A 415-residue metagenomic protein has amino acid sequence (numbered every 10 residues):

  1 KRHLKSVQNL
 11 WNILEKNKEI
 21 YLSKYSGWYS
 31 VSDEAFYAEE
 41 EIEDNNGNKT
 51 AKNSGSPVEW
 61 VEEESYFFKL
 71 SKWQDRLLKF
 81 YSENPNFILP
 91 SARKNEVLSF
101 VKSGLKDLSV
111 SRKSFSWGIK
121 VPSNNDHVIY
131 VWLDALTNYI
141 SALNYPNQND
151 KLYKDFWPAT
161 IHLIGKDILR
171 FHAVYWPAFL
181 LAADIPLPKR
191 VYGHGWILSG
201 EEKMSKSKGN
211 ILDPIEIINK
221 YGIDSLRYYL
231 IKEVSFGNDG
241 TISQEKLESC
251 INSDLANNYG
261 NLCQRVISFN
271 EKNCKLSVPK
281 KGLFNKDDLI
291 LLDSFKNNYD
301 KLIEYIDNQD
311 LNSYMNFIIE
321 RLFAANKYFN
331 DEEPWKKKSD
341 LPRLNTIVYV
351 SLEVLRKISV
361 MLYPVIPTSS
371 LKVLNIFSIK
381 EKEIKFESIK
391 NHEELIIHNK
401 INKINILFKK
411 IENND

Functional and structural regions predicted by a protein language model:
K1-I20, F179: N-terminal Rossmann-like or analogous alpha/beta NTP/dinucleotide-binding catalytic cores that position adenine
K5, N17-S26, Y37-N46: Short, flexible, mixed-charge glycine/proline-rich loop motifs that serve as phosphate/nucleic-acid-contacting
K5-S6, T50-K272, Y314-I318: Structured secondary-structure scaffolds
E19-L22, E40-E43, Q148, D184-I185 (+1 more regions): Proline-centered turn/helix-capping motifs that create local helix->coil transitions or kinks
S23-W28, K49, E304, Q309 (+1 more regions): Basic, alpha-helical terminal appendages of large translation-related enzymes
V31-S32, N53: Short, cysteine/histidine-rich loop/knuckle motifs that typically chelate Zn2+
L169, L230-E233, G237, S243-K246 (+3 more regions): Active-site-proximal binding-pocket segments
I251, L255-N258, L262, D287 (+4 more regions): Amphipathic alpha-helix face/heptad-repeat signature
